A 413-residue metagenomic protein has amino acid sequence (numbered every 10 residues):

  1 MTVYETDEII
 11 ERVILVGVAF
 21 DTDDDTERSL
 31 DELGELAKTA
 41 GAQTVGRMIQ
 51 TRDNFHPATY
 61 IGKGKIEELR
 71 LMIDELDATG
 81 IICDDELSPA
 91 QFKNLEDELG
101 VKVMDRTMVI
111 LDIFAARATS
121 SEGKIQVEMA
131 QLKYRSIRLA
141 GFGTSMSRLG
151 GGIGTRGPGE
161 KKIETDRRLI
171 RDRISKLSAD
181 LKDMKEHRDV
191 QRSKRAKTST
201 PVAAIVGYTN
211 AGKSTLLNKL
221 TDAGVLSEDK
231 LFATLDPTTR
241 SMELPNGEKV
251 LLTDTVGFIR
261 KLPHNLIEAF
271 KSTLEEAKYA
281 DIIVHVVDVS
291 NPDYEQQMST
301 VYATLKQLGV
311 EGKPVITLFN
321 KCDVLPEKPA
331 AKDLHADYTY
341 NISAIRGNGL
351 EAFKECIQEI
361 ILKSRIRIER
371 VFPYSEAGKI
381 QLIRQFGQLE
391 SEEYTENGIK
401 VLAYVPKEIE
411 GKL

Functional and structural regions predicted by a protein language model:
M1-D112: N-terminal accessory targeting/assembly segments
T2-E5, E27-D31, N54-R70, D236-P237 (+2 more regions): Switch II of P-loop NTPase G domains
D7-I10, R148-I267, K271-K278: Conserved G1/Walker A P-loop phosphate-binding module
F20-D24, F55-T59, R117-E122, K161-K162 (+4 more regions): Flexible beta-alpha connector loops of hexameric P-loop NTPases
S29-K38, R70-E75, L87-G100, G247-E248 (+1 more regions): Conserved C-terminal guanine-recognition region of P-loop GTPase G domains, centered on the G4
V101-G151, P158, E311-I316, K321-Y374: Canonical P-loop GTPase G-domain recognition
Q126-M129, K133-S136, A140-G143, E164 (+5 more regions): Alpha-helical coiled-coil heptad-repeat register
S364-L413: NTP-binding/hydrolysis catalytic cores, primarily Walker-type P-loop NTPases
